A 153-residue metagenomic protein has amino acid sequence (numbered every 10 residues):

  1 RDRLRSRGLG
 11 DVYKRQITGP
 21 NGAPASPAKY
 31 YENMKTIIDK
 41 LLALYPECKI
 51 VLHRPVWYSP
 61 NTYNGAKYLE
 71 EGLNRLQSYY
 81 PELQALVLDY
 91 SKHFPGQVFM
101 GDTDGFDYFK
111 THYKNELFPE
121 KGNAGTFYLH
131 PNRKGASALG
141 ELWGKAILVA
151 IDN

Functional and structural regions predicted by a protein language model:
D2-Y13: Single conserved hydrophobic/aromatic residue that forms the stacking wall/gate of nucleotide- or nucleobase-binding
D11-R15, V56-P60, D104-F109: Solvent-exposed loop/turn segments at secondary-structure junctions within structured extracellular/periplasmic domains
K14-Y30, Y68-G72: Surface-exposed cleft-lining segments at the edges of enzyme active sites
M34-D39, Y80, Q84: Generic structural signal for well-ordered alpha-helices, preferentially at hydrophobic/aromatic core positions
Y45-K49: A short helix->loop->beta-strand "cap" motif at the edges of active sites that frequently abuts
Y58-D104, R133-S137: Substrate-gating cap/lid alpha-helix
F109-G122: Short, flexible, mixed-charge acidic loops at enzyme active sites
E120-N153: Histidine-centered active-site loop/cap adjacent to the catalytic His in serine esterases/O-acetyl transfer systems
